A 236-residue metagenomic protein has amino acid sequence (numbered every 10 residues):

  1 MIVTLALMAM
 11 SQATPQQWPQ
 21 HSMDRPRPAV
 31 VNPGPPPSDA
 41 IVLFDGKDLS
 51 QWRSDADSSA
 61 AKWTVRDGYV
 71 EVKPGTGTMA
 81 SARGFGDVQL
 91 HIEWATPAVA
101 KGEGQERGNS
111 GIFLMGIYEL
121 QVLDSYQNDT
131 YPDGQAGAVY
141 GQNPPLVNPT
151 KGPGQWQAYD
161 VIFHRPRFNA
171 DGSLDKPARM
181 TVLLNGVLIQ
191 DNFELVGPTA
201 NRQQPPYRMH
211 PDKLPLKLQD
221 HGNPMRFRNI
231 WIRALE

Functional and structural regions predicted by a protein language model:
I2-M10: Sec-dependent N-terminal signal peptides
Q12-E236: Carbohydrate-interacting regions of secretory-pathway proteins
